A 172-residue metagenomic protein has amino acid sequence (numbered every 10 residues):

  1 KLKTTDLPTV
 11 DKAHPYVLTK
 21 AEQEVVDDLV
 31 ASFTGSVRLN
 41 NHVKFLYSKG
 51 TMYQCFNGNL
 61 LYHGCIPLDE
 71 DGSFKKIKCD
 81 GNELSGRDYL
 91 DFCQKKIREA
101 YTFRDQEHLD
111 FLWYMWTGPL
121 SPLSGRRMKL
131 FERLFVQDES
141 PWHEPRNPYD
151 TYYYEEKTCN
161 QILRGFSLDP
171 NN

Functional and structural regions predicted by a protein language model:
K1-N172: Feature recognizes metal-dependent phosphohydrolase scaffolds
